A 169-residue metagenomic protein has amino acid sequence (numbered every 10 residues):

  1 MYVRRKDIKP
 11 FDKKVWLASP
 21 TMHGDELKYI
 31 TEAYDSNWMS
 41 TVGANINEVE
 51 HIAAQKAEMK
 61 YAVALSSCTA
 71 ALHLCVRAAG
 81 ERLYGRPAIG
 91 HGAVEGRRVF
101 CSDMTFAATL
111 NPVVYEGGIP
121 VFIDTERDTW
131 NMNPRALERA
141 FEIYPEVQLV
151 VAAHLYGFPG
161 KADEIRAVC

Functional and structural regions predicted by a protein language model:
M1-S40: N-terminal "arm"/small-domain region of PLP-dependent enzymes with the aminotransferase-like
W16-A18, S66, V151-A153: Short beta-strand segments
Y29, E48, I52, L74 (+2 more regions): Alpha-helical elements of Rossmann-like donor-binding domains used by nucleotide-donor carbohydrate transfer enzymes
M39, G43, R127: Short acidic-aromatic active-site loops that bind/stabilize oxyanions
V42-R98, P112-Y115, F122: Phosphate-binding glycine-rich loop
R82-V168: PLP-dependent aminotransferase-like
